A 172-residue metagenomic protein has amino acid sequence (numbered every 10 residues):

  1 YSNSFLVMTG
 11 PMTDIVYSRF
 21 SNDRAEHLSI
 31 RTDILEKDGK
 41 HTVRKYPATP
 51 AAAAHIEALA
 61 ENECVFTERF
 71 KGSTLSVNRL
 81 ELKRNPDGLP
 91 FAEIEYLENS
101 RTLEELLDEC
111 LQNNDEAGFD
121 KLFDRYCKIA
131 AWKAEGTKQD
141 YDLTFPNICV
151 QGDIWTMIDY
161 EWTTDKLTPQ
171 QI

Functional and structural regions predicted by a protein language model:
Y1, K45, L82-R84, D124 (+1 more regions): Short, intrinsically disordered, charge-balanced linker/junction segments flanking boundaries in proteins
S2-D14: Core SAM-dependent methyltransferase catalytic element
T13, K37-G39, Q151-I154: Short acidic-glycine loop/turn motifs at beta-strand connectors
R19-R69: ATP-binding glycine-rich loop module of kinase domains
H41-T42, P90-A92, I154-W155: Hydrophobic residues embedded in beta-strands of well-ordered beta-sheets
S76-F123: Conserved structural core of kinase catalytic domains
D115-Q139: An alpha-helical support segment within catalytic cores of ATP-dependent transferases
G136-I172: Catalytic activation segment of kinase domains across protein kinase-like and atypical kinase folds
